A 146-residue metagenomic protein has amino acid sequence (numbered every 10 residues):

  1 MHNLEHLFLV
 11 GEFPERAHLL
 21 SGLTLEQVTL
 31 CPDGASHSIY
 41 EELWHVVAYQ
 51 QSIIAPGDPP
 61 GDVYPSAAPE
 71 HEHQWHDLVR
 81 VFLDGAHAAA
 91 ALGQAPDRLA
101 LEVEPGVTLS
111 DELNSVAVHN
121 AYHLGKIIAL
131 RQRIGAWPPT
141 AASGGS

Functional and structural regions predicted by a protein language model:
M1-N3: N-terminal leader segment of winged-helix/HTH proteins
E5-L20, L25-A67, E104-S146: Short, contiguous alpha-helical
P69-E102, S110-V118: Acidic/histidine-rich alpha-helical segments that form the ligand environment of transition-metal centers
